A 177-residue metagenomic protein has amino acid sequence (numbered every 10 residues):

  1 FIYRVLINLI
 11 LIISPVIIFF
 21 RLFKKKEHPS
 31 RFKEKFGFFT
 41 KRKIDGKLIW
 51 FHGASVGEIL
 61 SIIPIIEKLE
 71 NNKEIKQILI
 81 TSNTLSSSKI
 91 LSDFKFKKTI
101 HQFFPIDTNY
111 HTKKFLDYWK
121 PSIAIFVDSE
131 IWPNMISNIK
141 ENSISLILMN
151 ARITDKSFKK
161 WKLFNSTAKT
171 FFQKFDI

Functional and structural regions predicted by a protein language model:
I2-L6, I10-I17: Membrane-interacting alpha-helical segments
P15-I177: Active-site and donor-binding regions of nucleotide-sugar-utilizing enzymes
